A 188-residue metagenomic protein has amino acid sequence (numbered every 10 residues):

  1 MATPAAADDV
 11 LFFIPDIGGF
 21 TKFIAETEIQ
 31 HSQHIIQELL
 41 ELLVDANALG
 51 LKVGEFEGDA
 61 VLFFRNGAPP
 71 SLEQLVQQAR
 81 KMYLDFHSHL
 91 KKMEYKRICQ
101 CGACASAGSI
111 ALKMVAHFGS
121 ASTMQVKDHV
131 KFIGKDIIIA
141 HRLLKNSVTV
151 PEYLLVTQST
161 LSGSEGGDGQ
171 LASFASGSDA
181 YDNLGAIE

Functional and structural regions predicted by a protein language model:
M1-Q77, K81: Catalytic NTP-binding/metal-coordinating core of nucleotidyl cyclase/transferase enzymes
F12, L155, A186-E188: Ordered hydrophobic segments in well-structured contexts
I14-I17, I24, I29, I35-I36 (+5 more regions): Weak global preference for isoleucine
G19, G58-A60, V115, G119 (+2 more regions): Glycine-centered flexibility sites
A68-S176: Catalytic beta-strand-to-alpha-helix segment of the class III nucleotidyl cyclase homology domain
S173-E188: Eukaryote-biased recognition of electropositive, low-complexity segments and basic polyanion/acidic-motif-binding
